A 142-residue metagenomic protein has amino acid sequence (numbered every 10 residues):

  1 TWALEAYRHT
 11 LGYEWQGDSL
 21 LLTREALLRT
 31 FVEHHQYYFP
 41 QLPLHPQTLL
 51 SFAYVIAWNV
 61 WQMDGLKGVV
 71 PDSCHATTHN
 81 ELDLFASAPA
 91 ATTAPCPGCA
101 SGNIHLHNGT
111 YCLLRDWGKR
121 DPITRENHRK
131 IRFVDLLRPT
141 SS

Functional and structural regions predicted by a protein language model:
T1-S142: SAM-dependent methyltransferase catalytic region
